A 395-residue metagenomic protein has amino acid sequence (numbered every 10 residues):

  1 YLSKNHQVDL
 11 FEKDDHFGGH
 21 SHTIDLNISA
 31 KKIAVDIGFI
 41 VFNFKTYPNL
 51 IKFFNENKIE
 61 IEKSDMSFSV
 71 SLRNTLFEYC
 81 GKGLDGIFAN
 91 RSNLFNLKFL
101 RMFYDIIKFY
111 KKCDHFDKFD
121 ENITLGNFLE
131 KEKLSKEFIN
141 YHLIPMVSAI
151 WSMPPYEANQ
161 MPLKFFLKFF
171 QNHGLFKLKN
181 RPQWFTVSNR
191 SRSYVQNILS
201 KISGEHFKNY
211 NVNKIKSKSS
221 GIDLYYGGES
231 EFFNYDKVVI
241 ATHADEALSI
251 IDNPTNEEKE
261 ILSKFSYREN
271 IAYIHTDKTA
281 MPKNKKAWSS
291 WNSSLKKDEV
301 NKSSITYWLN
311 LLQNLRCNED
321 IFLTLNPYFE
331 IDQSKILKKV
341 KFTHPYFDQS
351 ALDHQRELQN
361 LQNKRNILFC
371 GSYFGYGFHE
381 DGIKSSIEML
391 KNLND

Functional and structural regions predicted by a protein language model:
S3-N27: Glycine-rich FAD pyrophosphate-binding loop
H6-D9, I61, V238: Hydrophobic anchor at the start of a short beta-strand that flanks the dinucleotide cofactor-binding loop
I24-L50: N-terminal glycine-rich dinucleotide-binding loop that anchors FAD/FMN and/or NAD(P) in oxidoreductases
D25, C80-D85, N301-D395: Conserved flavin/dinucleotide-binding core of flavoenzymes
F44-L163, L167-K168: Mobile amphipathic helical/loop "lid" adjacent to a hydrophobic cofactor/ligand pocket
E62, E205-K208, L368: General small-molecule cofactor/ligand-binding pocket signal
F166-Y225, F233: Helical element adjacent to the flavin cofactor pocket in flavoenzyme catalytic cores
N213-P345: Mid-domain catalytic core of redox enzymes that form a hydrophobic substrate pocket/lid adjacent to a catalytic redox
